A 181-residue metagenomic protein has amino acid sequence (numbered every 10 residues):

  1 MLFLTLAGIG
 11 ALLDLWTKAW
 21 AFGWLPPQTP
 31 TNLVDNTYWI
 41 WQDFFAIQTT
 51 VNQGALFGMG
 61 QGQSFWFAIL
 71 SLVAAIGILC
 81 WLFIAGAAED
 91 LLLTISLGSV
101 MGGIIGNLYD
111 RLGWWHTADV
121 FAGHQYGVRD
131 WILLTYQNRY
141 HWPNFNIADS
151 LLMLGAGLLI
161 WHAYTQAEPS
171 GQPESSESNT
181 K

Functional and structural regions predicted by a protein language model:
M1-K181: Alpha-helical transmembrane bundles and membrane-interface segments of multipass inner-membrane proteins
